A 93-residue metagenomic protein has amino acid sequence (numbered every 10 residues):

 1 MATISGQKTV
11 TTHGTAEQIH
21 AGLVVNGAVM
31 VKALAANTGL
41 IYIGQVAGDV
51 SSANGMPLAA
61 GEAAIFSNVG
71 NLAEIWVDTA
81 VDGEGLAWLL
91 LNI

Functional and structural regions predicted by a protein language model:
M1-V25: Surface-exposed ligand/attachment interfaces on beta-rich extracellular proteins
H20-A21, A59-L72: Beta-sandwich interaction modules
V24-N26, A33-T38, G83: Short proline/glycine-enriched turn/loop motifs at strand-loop junctions of beta-rich domains
G27-V29, S67-E84: Noncatalytic modules at the cell exterior or secretory-pathway interfaces, chiefly beta-strand-rich lectin/adhesion
K32-A33, I43-G44, P57, F66-S67 (+1 more regions): Beta-strand-rich, repetitive solenoid scaffolds
K32-A53, L89: Short, surface-exposed beta-strand/strand-loop-strand elements in extracellular ectodomains
G85-I93: Low-complexity intrinsically disordered segments
